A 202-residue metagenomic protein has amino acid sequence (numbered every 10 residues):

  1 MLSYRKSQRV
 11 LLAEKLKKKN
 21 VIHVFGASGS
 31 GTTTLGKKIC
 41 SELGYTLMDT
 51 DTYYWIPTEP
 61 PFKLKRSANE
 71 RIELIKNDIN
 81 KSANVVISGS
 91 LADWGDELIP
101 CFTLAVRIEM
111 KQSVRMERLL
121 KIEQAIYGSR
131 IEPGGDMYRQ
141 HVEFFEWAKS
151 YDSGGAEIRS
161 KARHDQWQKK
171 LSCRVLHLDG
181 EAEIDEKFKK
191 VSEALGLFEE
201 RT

Functional and structural regions predicted by a protein language model:
L2-K18, E146-T202: NTP-dependent small-molecule kinase module
V24: Hydrophobic anchor at the beta1->P-loop junction of P-loop NTPases
A27: P-loop (Walker A) phosphate-binding loop of NTP-binding proteins
S30: ATP-binding Walker
T33: Walker A/P-loop
K37, S41-N80: Conserved substrate/cofactor phosphate-moiety recognition/catalytic segment in nucleotide-dependent phosphotransferases
N69-S113: Glycine-rich phosphate-binding loop used to anchor ATP phosphates in small-molecule kinases, encompassing both
E109-R159: A glycine- and Lys/Arg-enriched "phosphate-lid" helix/loop adjacent to the NTP-binding pocket of small-molecule kinases
